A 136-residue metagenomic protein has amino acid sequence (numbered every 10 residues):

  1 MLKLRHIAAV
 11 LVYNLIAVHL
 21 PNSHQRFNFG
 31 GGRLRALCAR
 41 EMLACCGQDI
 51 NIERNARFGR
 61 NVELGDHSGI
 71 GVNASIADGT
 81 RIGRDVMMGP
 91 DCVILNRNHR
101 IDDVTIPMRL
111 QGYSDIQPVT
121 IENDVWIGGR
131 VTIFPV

Functional and structural regions predicted by a protein language model:
M1-M42, R100-V104, Q117, D124: Terminal amphipathic alpha-helical/low-complexity segments used for targeting or macromolecular assembly
L20-P21, G47, G65, G83: Glycine-centered flexibility motif
F29, R35-A36, R57-L64, G69-V136: Flexible, glycine/small-residue-enriched loop-and-beta-strand segment within the central core of proteins
